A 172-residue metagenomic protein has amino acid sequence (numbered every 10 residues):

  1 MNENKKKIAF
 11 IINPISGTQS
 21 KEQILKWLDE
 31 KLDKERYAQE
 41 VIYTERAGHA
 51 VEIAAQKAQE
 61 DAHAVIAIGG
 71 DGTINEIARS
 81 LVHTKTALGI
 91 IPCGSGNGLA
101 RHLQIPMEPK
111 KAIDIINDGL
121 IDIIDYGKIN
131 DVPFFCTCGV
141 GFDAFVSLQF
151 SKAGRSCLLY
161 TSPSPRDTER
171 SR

Functional and structural regions predicted by a protein language model:
M1-V65: ATP/NTP phosphate-donor binding region
P14, I68-G70, C93: Glycine-rich beta-strand-to-loop/alpha-helix junction loops that act as flexible
I66-A67, L88-I90, F135: Conserved SAM-binding loop
T73-T84: Short Gly/Thr/Asp-enriched flexible loops that form oxyanion-binding sites at enzyme active sites
T84-P106: Short, acidic/small-residue loops that bind anionic groups at enzyme active sites
R101-I129: Short, glycine-/small-residue-rich phosphate/pyrophosphate-handling segment
I129-L159: Conserved anion/nucleotide-ligand pocket segment
Y160-R172: Single conserved hydrophobic/aromatic residue that forms the stacking wall/gate of nucleotide- or nucleobase-binding
